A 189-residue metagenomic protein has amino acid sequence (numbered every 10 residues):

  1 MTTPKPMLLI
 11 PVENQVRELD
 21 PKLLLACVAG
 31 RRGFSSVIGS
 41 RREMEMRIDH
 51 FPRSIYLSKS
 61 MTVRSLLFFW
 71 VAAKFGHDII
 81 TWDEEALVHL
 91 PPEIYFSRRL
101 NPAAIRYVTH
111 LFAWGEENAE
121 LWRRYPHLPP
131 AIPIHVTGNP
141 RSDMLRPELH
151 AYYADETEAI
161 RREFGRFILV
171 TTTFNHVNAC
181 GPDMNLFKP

Functional and structural regions predicted by a protein language model:
P4-K5, G165: Phosphate-coordination loops involved in phosphoryl transfer and adenosine-cofactor binding
P6-A159, V170-N178: Active-site and donor-binding regions of nucleotide-sugar-utilizing enzymes
E163-L169, C180-G181: Charged active-site motifs of nucleotide-sugar-dependent glycosyltransferases
G181-P189: A solvent-exposed, charged loop/short amphipathic helix patch at secondary-structure junctions
